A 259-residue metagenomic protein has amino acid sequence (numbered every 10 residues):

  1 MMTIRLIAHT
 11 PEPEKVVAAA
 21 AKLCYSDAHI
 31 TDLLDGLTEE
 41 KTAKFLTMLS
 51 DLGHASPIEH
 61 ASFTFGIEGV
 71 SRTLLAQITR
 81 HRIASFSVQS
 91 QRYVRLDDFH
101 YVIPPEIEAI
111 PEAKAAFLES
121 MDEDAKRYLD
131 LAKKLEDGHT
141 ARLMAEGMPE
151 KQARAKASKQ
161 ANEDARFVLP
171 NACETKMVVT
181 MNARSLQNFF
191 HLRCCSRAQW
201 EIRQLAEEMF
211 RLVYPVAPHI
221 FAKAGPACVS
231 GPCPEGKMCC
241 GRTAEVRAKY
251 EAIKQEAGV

Functional and structural regions predicted by a protein language model:
M1-V259: Family-specific signature for flavin-dependent thymidylate synthase
